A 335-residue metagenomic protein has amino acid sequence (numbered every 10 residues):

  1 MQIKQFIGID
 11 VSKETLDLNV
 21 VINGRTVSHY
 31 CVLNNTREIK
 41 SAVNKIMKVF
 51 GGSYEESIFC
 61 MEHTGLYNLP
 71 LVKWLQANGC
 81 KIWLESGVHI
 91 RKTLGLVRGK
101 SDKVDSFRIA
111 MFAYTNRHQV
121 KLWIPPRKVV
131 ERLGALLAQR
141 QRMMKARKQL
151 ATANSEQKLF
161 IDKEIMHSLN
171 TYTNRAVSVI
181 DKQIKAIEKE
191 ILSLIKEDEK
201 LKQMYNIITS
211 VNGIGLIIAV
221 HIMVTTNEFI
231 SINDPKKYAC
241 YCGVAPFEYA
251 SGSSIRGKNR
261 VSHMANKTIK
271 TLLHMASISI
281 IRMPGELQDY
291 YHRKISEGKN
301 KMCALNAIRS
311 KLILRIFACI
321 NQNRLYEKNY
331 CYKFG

Functional and structural regions predicted by a protein language model:
Q2-I22, I109: Gly/Thr-rich phosphate-binding beta-strand-loop-beta motif of the actin/hexokinase/Hsp70
R25-S53, I58: Nucleic-acid-processing active sites and adjacent nucleic-acid-binding tracks, predominantly divalent metal-dependent
C60-P70: Acidic, metal-coordinating catalytic cores used for nucleic-acid/nucleotide bond scission and strand-transfer chemistry
K73, L84-I207: Long, charge-rich intrinsically disordered scaffolds of nucleic-acid metabolism proteins
Q76: Anion (oxyanion) recognition and catalysis
L122-G134, I161-I165, G257-R260, D289-N306: Short, solvent-exposed helix-loop connector elements
S210, L216, V220-K301: Phosphate-backbone recognition surface of nucleic-acid-processing proteins
S253-G257, Y291-G335: Low-complexity, acidic/Ser/Thr- and charged residue-rich accessory regions of DNA metabolism proteins
